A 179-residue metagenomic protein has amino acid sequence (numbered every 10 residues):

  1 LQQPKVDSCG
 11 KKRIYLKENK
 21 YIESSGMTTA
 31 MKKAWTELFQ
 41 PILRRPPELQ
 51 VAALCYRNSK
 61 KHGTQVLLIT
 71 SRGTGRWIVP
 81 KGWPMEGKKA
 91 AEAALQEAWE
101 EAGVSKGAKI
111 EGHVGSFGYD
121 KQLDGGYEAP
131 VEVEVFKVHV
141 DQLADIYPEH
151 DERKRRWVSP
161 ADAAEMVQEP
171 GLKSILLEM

Functional and structural regions predicted by a protein language model:
L1-Q3, C9, R153: Generic low-complexity, intrinsically disordered segments
Q3-P4, R13, Y21: Cationic, low-complexity basic patches in intrinsically disordered or flexible, solvent-exposed regions
S8, S24-S25: Serine residues within intrinsically disordered or low-complexity segments
G26-S59: Acidic, metal-coordinating catalytic segment for phosphate/diphosphate chemistry, firing primarily on the Nudix
S59-Q65, D124-E128: Short, solvent-exposed loop/turn segments that connect beta-strands within catalytic domains and beta-strand-rich
L67-T70: Short, acidic/hydrophobic/Gly-rich beta-strand patch recurrent on exposed beta strands that often constitutes part
P84-S174: Unchanged
